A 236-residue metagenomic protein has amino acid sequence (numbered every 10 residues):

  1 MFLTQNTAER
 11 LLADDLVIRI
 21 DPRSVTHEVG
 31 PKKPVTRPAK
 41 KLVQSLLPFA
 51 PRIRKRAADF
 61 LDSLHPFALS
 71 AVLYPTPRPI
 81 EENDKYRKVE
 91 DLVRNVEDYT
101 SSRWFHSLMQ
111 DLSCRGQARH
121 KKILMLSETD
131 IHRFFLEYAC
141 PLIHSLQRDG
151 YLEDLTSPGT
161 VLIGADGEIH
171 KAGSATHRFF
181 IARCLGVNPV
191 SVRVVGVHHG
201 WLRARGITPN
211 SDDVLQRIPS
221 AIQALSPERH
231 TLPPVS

Functional and structural regions predicted by a protein language model:
M1-D111, I123-M125, R183, V187-S236: Surface-exposed, charge/polar-rich loops and edge strands
F2-T7, H144-D149, F179-I181: Intrinsically disordered, low-complexity boundary segments flanking structured domains
L3-Q5, I131, A175: Sparse, context-dependent recognition of short Cys/His-centered cofactor- or disulfide-binding micro-motifs
T36, H106-K171: Short alpha-helix boundary/capping and kink motifs at helix termini
G164-L185: A sequence-level detector for short glycine-anchored, His/Arg-bearing signature motifs that mark catalytic or binding
